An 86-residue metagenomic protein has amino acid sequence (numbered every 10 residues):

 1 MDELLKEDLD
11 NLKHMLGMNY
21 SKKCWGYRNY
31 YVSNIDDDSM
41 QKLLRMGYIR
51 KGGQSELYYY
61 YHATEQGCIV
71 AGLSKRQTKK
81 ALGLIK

Functional and structural regions predicted by a protein language model:
M1-D38, R76: Short amphipathic alpha-helical interface segments
L5-D8, L44, A71: A general secondary-structure boundary signal
K13-L16, I49, Y59-Y60: Catalytic cores of transferase enzymes with a strong primary signal for eukaryotic protein kinases
N29-K51, E56-Y58: Short amphipathic alpha-helical interaction segments
Y59-K86: Short, amphipathic alpha-helical interaction segments positioned at domain boundaries
